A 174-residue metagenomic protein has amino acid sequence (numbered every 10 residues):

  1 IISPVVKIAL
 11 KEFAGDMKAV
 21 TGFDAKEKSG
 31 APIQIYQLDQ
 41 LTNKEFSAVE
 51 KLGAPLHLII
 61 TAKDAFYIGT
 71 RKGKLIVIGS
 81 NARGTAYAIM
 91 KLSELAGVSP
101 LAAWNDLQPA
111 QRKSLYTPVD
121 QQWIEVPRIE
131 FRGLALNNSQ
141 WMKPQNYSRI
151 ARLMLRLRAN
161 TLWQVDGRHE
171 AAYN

Functional and structural regions predicted by a protein language model:
I1-V126: Contiguous, structured surface segment used for ligand recognition
P4, Q145, D166-G167: Alpha-helix capping and helix-loop boundary segments enriched in small/acidic/polar residues
A14, M90, A135, A151-L155 (+1 more regions): Short, well-ordered alpha-helical packing segments
S99-W163: An acidic-aromatic substrate-binding cleft motif
R168-N174: Aromatic-lined substrate-binding rim segments of carbohydrate-active enzymes
